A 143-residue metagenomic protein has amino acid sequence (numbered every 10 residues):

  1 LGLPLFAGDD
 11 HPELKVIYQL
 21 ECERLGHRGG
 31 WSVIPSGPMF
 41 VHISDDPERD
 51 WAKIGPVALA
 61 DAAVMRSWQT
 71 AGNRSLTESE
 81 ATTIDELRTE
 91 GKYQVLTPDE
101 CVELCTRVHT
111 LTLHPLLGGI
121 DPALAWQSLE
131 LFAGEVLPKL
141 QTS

Functional and structural regions predicted by a protein language model:
L1-F6, R107: Glycine-enriched alpha-helix->loop->beta-strand junction motifs that scaffold or abut catalytic
L3, P35, E86-T89, L117 (+1 more regions): Residue-level detector of alpha-helix boundaries and kinks
P4-F6, S36, T112: A structural signal for isolated positions on well-ordered beta-strands in alpha/beta enzyme cores
D9, L113-A125: Glycine-rich, proline-tolerant flexible connector loops at the mouths of alpha/beta enzymes
H11-T110, Q141-S143: An alpha-helical appendage that flanks or caps ligand/catalytic pockets
K15-E21, D121-Q141: C-terminal helical cap(s) of enzyme catalytic domains, especially alpha/beta-barrels
A58, K92, L116-G119, E130: Residue-level preference for alpha-helix termini and adjacent loops
